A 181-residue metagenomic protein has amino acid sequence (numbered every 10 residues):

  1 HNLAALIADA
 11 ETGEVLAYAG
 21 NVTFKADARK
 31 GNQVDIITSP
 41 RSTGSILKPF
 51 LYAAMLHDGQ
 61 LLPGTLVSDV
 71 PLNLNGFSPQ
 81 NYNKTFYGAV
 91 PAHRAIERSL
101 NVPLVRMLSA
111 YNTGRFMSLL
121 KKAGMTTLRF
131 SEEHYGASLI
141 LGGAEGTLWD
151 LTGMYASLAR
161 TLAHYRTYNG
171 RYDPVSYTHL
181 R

Functional and structural regions predicted by a protein language model:
H1-R41, S45, L62, G114-K122 (+1 more regions): Periplasmic/cell-envelope proteins involved in peptidoglycan metabolism and beta-lactam response
N2-A8, V67-N73, Y168-L180: Acidic/histidine-enriched alpha-helical segments
D9, A19, T23, A54 (+7 more regions): Sec/Tat-exported extracytoplasmic proteins
G13, Q33-V67, A95, M154-A159: Active-site SXXK
E14-A17, A26, Q60-G64, N75-K84 (+2 more regions): Secretory-pathway/luminal and periplasmic proteins that interact with or process carbohydrate-rich
G31-I37, Y87-A89, E97-L104, E133-I140: Flexible glycine/proline-enriched surface loops and loop-helix/loop-strand junctions
L61-F116, R160, L180-R181: Conserved catalytic neighborhood of penicillin-recognizing serine enzymes
M125-R181: Active-site-proximal helix/loop microenvironment of the serine DD-peptidase/beta-lactamase transpeptidase fold
